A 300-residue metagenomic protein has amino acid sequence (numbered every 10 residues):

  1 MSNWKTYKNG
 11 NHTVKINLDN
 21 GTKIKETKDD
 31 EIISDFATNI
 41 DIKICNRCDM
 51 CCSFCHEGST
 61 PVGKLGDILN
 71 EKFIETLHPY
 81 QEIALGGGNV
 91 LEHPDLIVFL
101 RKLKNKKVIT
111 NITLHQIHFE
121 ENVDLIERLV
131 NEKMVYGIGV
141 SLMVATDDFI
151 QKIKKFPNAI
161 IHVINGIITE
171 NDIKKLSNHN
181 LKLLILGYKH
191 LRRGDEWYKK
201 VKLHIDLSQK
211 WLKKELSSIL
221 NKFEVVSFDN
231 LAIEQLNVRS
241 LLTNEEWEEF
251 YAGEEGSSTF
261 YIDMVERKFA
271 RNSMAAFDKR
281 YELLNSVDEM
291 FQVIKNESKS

Functional and structural regions predicted by a protein language model:
M1-T38, M50-C51, A275, N296: Flexible, acidic/Gly-rich N-terminal and inter-domain linker regions that tether and position cofactor-handling modules
D29-I68: Canonical Radical SAM [4Fe-4S] cluster-binding loop centered on the CxxxCxxC motif and its immediate flanking residues
N39, E57-D67, P79-H93, L103-N122 (+3 more regions): Core AdoMet radical
R47, T76-P79: C-terminal capping segment of individual leucine-rich repeats
C51, G87, V265-E266: Residue-level recognition of short loop/turn positions
N70-I74, L96-L100, I126-E127, I150 (+2 more regions): Generic structural signal for well-ordered alpha-helices, preferentially at hydrophobic/aromatic core positions
K133-N285: Radical SAM enzyme [4Fe-4S]-AdoMet core and its adjacent flexible, acidic and glycine-rich loops/tails across
F291-S300: Cysteine/selenocysteine-centered motifs that mediate thiol-based redox chemistry or coordinate metal-sulfur cofactors
